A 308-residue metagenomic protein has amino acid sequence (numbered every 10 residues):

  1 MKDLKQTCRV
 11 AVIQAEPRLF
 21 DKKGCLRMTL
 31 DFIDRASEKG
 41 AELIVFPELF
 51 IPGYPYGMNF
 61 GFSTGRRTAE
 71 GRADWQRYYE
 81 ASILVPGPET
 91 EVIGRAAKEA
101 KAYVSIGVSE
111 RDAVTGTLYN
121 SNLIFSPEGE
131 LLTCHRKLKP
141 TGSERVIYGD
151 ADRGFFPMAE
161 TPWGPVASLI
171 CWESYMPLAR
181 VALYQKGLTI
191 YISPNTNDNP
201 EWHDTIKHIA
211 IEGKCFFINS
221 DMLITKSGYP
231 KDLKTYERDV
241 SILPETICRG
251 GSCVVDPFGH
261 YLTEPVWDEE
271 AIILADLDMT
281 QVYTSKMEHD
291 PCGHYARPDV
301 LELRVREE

Functional and structural regions predicted by a protein language model:
M1-L43: N-terminal active-site segment of His-dependent metallophosphoesterases
K22, D34-P127, N197-N199, H203-G213: Cys-nucleophile CN-hydrolase/nitrilase-fold catalytic domain and related Cys-dependent amidase chemistry that acts on
P52, N59, L123, C134-T141 (+1 more regions): Short beta->alpha transition motifs characteristic of CBS
L84-V85, E89-E91, R95-E99, E110-T189 (+2 more regions): Active-site catalytic loop in hydrolytic enzyme cores
I106-V108, S121-I124, P157, S252-V254 (+1 more regions): Short beta-strand scaffold segments in enzyme catalytic cores
M222-E308: C-terminal beta-strand edge segments of enzyme domains
